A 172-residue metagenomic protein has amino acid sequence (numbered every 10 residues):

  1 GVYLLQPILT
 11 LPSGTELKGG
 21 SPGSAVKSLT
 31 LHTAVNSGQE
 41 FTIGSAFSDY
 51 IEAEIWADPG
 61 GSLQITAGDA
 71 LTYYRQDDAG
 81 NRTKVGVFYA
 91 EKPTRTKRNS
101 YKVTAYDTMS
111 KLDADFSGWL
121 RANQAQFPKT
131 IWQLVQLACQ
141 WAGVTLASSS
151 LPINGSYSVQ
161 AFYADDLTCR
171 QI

Functional and structural regions predicted by a protein language model:
G1-L31: Polar/acidic, low-complexity leader/linker segments enriched in S/T/G and N/D
L5-L9, L29, I51-I55, L71-Y73 (+2 more regions): Hydrophobic beta-strand residues in large extracellular and virion-surface proteins
G14, G80-R82: Residue-level signal for glycine
L31, Q39-P59, N99-K111: Oligomerization/assembly interface segments of phage tail-like spikes and tubes
A57-P59, R75-D77, K92-T94, M109: Short, flexible loop/turn elements at secondary-structure junctions
L63-D77: Short coil-to-beta transition motif at edge beta-strands of beta-rich domains
R82, T96-I172: Charged- and aromatic-enriched interaction segments used to assemble and dock large macromolecular complexes
K84-R95: Short beta-strand-centered aromatic/proline hotspots
